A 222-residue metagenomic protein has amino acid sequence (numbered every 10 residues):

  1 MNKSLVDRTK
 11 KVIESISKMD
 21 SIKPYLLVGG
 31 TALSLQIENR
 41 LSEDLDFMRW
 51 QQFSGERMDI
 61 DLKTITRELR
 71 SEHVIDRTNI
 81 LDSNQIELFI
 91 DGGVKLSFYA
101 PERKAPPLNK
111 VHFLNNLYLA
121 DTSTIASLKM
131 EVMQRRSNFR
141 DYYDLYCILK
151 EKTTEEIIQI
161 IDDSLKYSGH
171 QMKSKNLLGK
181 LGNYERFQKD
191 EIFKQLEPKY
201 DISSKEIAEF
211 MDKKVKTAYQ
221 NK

Functional and structural regions predicted by a protein language model:
M1-K222: Compositionally biased terminal segments of proteins
